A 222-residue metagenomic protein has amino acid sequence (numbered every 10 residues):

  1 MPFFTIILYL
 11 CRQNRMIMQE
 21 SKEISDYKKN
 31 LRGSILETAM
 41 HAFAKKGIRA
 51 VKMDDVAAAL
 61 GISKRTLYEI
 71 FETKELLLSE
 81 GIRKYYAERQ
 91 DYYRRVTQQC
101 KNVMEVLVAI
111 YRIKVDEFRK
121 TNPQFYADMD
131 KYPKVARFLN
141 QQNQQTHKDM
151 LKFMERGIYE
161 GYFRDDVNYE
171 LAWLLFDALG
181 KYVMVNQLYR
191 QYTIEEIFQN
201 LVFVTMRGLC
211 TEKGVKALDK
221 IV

Functional and structural regions predicted by a protein language model:
M1-K46, A50-I62, L76: Basic, helix-initiating cap at the start of DNA-binding domains
M1-Q19, K152-R156, E160, Y192-V222: C-terminal peripheral helix-coil segments that are non-catalytic and often amphipathic
K28, L78, I82, Y86 (+1 more regions): Amphipathic, non-transmembrane alpha-helical scaffold segments
I35, T73-S79, E88: Short amphipathic alpha-helical segment with a characteristic S/N-K-E followed by hydrophobic residues
G61-F71: Short hydrophobic/aromatic patch on the recognition helix
E80, D91-K120, W173-F176: Hydrophobic alpha-helical connector segments
V115-Y162: Short secondary-structure transition hinges
Q144-A172, F176-L179, V183, Q187: Hydrophobic alpha-helical bundle segments that form small-molecule/ligand-binding pockets
